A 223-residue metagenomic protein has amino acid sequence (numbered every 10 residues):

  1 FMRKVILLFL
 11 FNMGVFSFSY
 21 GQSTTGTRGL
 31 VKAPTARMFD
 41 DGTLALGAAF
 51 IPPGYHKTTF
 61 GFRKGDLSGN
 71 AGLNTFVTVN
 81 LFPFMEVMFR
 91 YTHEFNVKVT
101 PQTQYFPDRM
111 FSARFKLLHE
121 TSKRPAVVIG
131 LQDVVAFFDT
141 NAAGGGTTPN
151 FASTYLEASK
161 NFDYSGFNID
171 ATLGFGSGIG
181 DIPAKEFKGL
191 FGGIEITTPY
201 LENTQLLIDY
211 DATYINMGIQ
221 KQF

Functional and structural regions predicted by a protein language model:
V5-G14: Sec-dependent N-terminal signal peptides
Y20-T154, S159-I169, Y200, I219: Transmembrane beta-barrel domains of Gram-negative outer membranes and organellar outer membranes
G145-Y214: Detector for outer-membrane/organellar transmembrane beta-barrel domains, recognizing the amphipathic beta-strand
N216-F223: Predominantly the C-terminal beta-signal and adjacent terminal strand-loop region of outer-membrane beta-barrel
